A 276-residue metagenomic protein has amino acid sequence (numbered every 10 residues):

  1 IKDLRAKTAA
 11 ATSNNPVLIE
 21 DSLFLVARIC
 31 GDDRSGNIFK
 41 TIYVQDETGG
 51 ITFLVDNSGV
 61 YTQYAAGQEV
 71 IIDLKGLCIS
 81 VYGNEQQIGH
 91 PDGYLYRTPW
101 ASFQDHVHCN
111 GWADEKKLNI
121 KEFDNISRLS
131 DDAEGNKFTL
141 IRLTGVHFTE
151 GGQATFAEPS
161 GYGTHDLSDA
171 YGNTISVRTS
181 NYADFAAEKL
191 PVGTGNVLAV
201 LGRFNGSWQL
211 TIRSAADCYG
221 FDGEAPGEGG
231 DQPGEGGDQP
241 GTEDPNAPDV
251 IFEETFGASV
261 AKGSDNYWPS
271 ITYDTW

Functional and structural regions predicted by a protein language model:
I1-F39, Y43-G234, D238-V250: OB-fold nucleic-acid-binding modules
N246, G257-A258: Alpha-helical interaction segments
E254: Extracellular, beta-strand-rich glycan-interacting domains
A258-W276: Extracellular glycan-recognition surfaces and repeat-rich motifs
